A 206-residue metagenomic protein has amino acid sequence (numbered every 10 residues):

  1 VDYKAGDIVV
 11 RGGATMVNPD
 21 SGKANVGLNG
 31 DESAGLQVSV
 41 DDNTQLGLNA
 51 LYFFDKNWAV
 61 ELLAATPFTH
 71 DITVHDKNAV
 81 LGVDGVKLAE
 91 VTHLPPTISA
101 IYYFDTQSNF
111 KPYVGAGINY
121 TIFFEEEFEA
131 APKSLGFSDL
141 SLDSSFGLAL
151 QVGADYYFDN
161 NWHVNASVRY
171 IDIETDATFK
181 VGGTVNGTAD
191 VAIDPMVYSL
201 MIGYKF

Functional and structural regions predicted by a protein language model:
V1-N49, G203-K205: Short glycine/proline- and aromatic-enriched beta-strand/turn motifs that initiate or cap beta-hairpins
D2-G6, N57, T106-K111, F158-N161: Short loop/turn motifs that connect adjacent beta-strands in outer-membrane beta-barrel proteins
G12-K23, T69, F124, R169 (+1 more regions): Short, solvent-exposed beta-strand-terminating loops
M16-N18, N49-A130, I193-F206: Gram-negative (and chloroplast) outer-membrane scaffold detector with strong preference for beta-barrel transmembrane
G22-G30, I72-V80, F124-L135, D176-V185: Outer-membrane beta-barrel translocator domains and adjoining extracellular loop/strand segments of Gram-negative
E32-L36, L81-A89, P132-L140, T184-D190: Extracellular loop and loop/strand-boundary signature of outer-membrane beta-barrel proteins
V38-T44, L88-P95, L140-G147, D190-P195: Short sequence motifs at beta-strands and strand-loop junctions characteristic of Gram-negative outer-membrane
T69-T73, D159-F206: Predominantly the C-terminal beta-signal and adjacent terminal strand-loop region of outer-membrane beta-barrel
